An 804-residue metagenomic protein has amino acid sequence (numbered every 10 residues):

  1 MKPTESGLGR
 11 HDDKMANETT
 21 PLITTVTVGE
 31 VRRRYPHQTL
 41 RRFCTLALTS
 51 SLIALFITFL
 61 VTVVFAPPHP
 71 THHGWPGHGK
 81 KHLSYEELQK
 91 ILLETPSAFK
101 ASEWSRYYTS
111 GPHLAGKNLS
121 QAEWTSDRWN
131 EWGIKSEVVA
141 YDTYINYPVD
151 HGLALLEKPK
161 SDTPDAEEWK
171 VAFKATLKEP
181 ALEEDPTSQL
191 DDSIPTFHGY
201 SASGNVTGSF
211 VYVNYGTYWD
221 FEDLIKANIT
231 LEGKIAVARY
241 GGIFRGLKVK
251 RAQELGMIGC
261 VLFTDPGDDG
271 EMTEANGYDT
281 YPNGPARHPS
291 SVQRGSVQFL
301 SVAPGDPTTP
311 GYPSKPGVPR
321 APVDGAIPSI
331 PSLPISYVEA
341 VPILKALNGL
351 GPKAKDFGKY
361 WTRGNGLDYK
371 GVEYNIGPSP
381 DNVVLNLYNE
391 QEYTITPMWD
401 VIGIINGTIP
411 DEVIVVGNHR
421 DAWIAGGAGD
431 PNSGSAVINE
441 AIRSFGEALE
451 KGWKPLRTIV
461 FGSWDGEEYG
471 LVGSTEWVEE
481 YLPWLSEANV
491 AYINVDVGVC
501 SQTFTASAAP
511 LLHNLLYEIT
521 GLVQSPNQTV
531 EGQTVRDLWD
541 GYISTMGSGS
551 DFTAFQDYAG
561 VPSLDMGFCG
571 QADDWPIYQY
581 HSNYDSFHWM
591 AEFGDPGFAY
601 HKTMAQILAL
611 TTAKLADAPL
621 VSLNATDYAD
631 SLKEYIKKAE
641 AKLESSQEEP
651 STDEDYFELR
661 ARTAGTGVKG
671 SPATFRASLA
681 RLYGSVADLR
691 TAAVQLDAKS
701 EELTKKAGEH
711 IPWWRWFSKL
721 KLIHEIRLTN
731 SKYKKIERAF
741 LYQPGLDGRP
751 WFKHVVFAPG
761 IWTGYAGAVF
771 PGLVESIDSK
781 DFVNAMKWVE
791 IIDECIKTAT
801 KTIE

Functional and structural regions predicted by a protein language model:
M1-Q38: Short, low-complexity, Lys/Arg-enriched N-terminal segments of secretory-pathway carbohydrate enzymes
T39-S50, A54-S120, D127, K135 (+2 more regions): N-terminal hydrophobic or amphipathic helices/low-complexity stretches enriched in small/hydrophobic/Pro/Gly
L40-C44, L182-P316, P322-D324, P331 (+3 more regions): Extracellular/luminal Protease-associated
G74-E87, E103-E232, P289-F299: Noncatalytic luminal/extracellular "stalk/propeptide" segments of secretory-pathway proteins
D191-D223, V302-G427, R443, E447-A448: Soluble metallo-hydrolase cores and metallopeptidase-like ectodomains found primarily in the secretory/periplasmic
P266, V401, V416-L471, E476 (+1 more regions): Alpha-helical metal-binding/catalytic segments enriched in His/Glu/Asp
P289-G351, D411, W464-A591, G597 (+4 more regions): Metal-dependent peptidase/peptidase-like ectodomains
W713-S718, L722-E804: C-terminal amphipathic alpha-helical interaction region
